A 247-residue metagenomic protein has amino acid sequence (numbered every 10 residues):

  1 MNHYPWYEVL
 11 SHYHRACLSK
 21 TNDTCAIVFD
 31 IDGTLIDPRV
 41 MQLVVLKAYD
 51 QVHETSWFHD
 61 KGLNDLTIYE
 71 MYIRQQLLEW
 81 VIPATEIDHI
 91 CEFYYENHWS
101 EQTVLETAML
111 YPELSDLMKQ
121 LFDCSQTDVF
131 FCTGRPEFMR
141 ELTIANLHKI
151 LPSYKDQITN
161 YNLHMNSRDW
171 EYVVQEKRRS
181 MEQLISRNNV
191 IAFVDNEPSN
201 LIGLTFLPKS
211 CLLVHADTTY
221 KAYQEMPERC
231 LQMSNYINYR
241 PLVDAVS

Functional and structural regions predicted by a protein language model:
M1-I31, R39-F58, D244-S247: Non-catalytic pre-domain segments flanking phosphatase-related domains
Y4-E8, V104-P112, E171-Q175, D195: Conserved phosphate-coordination/catalytic loops
K20-D23, C124-T127, L184-V190: Glycine-rich phosphate-binding loop signature in dinucleotide/nucleotide-binding domains
A26, D32-K149, N162-M165: Alpha-helical substrate-recognition element adjacent to the catalytic core
D30-I31, C132, V194, A216: Short hydrophobic segments within beta-strands
E137-I191, L201-L207: Substrate-recognition "cap/lid" segment bordering the active-site pocket of phosphatases
K149-S167, E225-S247: Structural recognition of alpha->loop->beta junctions
R187-N235: Acidic, Mg2+-coordinating phosphoryl-transfer loop and its flanking beta/alpha structural elements, shared across
